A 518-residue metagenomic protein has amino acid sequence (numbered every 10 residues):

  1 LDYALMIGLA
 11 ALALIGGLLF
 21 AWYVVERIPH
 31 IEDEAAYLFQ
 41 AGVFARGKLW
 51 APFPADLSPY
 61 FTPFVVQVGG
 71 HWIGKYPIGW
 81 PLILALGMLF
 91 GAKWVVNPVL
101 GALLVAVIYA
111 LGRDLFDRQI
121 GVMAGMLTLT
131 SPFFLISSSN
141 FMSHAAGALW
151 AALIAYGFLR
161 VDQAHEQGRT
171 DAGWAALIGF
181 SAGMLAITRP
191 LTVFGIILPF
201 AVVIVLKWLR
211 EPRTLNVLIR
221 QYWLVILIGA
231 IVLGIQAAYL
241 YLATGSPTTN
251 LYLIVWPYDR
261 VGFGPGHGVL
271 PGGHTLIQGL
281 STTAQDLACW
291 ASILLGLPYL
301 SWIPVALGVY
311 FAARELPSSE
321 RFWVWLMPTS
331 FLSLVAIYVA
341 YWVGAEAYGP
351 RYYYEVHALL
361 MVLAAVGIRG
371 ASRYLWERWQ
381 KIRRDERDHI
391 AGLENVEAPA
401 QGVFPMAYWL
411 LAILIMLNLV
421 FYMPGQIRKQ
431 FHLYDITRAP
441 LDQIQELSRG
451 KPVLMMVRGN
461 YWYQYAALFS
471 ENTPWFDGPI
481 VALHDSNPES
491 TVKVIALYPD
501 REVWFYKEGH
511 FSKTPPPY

Functional and structural regions predicted by a protein language model:
L5-I7, I197, A201, I226-A230 (+3 more regions): Signature aromatic-anchored transmembrane alpha helix within multi-pass, membrane-resident enzymes that catalyze glycan
M6-L9, F90, I108-P132, A148-L149 (+4 more regions): Transmembrane-helix signature of polytopic, membrane-embedded enzymes that assemble or transfer cell-envelope glycans
I7-G17, T128, L177, A182 (+6 more regions): Transmembrane alpha-helix segments characteristic of polytopic inner-membrane glycan-assembly/cell-envelope
E32, W94-A106, Q119-F158, A172-G173 (+2 more regions): Multi-pass, polyprenyl lipid-linked donor-dependent membrane glycosyltransferases
Y37-L38, S137-S138, H144, T188 (+4 more regions): Hydrophobic/aromatic-rich transmembrane helices and adjacent perimembrane loops
R46-W80, L84-G87, I254-Q278: Interfacial juxtamembrane loops and adjacent helix segments that form the catalytic/substrate-binding surfaces
L103-V105, A201-I204, E211, A284-V324: Hydrophobic, aromatic-rich transmembrane alpha-helices and their immediate juxtamembrane boundary segments
G157-R169, F194-L233, A237-A238, L316 (+1 more regions): Perimembrane helix-loop-helix junctions
